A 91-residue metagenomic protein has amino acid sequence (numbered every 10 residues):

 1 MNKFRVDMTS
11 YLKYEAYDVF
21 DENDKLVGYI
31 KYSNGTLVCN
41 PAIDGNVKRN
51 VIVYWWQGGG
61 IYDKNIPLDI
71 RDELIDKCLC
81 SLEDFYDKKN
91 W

Functional and structural regions predicted by a protein language model:
M1-W91: Cysteine-centric segments in proteins
